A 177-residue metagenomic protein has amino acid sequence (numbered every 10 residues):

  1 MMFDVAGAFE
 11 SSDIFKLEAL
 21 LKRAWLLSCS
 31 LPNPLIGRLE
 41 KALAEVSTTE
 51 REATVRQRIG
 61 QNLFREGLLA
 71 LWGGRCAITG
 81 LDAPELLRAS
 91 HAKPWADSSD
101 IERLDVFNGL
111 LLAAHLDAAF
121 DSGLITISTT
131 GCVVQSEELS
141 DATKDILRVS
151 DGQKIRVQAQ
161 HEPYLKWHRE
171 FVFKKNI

Functional and structural regions predicted by a protein language model:
M1-Q61, A83, S150-H161, L165-I177: A boundary/linker detector
L20-L26, E66-L71, D121-L124: Short, mixed-charge, low-aromatic patches
G37-R75, K93-F107: Short, charged surface segments at domain edges that flank catalytic/cofactor-binding sites
I59, L63, L81-P84, A92-I177: A detector for short metal-coordination/catalytic motifs
R75, R88, L112: The −1 position to Zn-ligating cysteines in a subset of zinc-ribbon hairpins
A77-T79: Conserved catalytic-core segments centered on acid/base and nucleophilic motifs
